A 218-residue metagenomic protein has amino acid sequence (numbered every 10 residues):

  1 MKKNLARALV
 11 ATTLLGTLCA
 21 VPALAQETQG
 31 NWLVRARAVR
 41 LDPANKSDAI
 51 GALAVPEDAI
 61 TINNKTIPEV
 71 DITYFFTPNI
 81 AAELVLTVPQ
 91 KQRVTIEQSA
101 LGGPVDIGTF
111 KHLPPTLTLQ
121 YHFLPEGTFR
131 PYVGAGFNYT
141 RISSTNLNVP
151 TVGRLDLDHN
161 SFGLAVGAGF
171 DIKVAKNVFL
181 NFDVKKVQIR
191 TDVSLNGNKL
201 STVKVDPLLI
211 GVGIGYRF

Functional and structural regions predicted by a protein language model:
M1-G30: Cleavable N-terminal export/targeting peptides
A25-T73, R217: Short glycine/proline- and aromatic-enriched beta-strand/turn motifs that initiate or cap beta-hairpins
G30, N64-P68, K111-P115, F129 (+2 more regions): Residues that define the transmembrane beta-barrel architecture of outer-membrane proteins
L33, A81, T128-R130, K173 (+1 more regions): Membrane-spanning beta-strand positions in outer-membrane beta-barrel proteins
R40, V70-N148, P207-R217: Gram-negative (and chloroplast) outer-membrane scaffold detector with strong preference for beta-barrel transmembrane
K46-L53, V94-L101, S143-V152, D192-K199: Outer-membrane beta-barrel translocator domains and adjoining extracellular loop/strand segments of Gram-negative
E57-T61, D106-G108, G153-L157, G197-S201: Outer-membrane beta-barrel domain signature
K91-T95, A175-F218: Predominantly the C-terminal beta-signal and adjacent terminal strand-loop region of outer-membrane beta-barrel
